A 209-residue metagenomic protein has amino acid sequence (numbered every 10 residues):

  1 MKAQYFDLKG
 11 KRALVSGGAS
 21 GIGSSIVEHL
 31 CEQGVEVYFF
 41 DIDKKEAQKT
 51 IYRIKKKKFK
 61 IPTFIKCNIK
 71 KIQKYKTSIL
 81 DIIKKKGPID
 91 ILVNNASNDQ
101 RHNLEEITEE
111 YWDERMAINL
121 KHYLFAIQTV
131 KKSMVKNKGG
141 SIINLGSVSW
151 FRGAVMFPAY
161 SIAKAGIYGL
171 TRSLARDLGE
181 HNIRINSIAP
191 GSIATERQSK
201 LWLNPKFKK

Functional and structural regions predicted by a protein language model:
A3, I107, G153-S161, S173: Active-site loop-to-helix junction immediately N-terminal to the catalytic Tyr of the SDR YXXXK motif in Rossmann-fold
F6-Y38, L174: Canonical Rossmann dinucleotide-binding motif of NAD(H)/NADP(H)-dependent dehydrogenases/reductases, specifically
V35-K49: Conserved glycine-rich Rossmann-like NAD(P)H-binding loop of the short-chain dehydrogenase/reductase
N103-L104, T108-M116: Substrate-binding pocket helix/loop in short-chain dehydrogenase/reductase
I127, A163, T171: Active-site helix of classical SDR
K132, R176-E180: Alpha-helical segment proximal to the catalytic Tyr-Lys
S147: Residue(s) in the substrate-gating loop at a strand-loop-helix junction that position the organic substrate next
